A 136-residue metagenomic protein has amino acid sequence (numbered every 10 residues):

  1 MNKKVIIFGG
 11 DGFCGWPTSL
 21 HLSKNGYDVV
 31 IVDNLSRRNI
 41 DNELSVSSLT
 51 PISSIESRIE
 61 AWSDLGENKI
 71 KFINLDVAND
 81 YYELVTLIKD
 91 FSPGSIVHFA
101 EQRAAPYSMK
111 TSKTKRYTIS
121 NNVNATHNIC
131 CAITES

Functional and structural regions predicted by a protein language model:
M1-S136: N-terminal Rossmann-like NAD(P)+-binding domain of SDR-like oxidoreductases, especially those catalyzing
